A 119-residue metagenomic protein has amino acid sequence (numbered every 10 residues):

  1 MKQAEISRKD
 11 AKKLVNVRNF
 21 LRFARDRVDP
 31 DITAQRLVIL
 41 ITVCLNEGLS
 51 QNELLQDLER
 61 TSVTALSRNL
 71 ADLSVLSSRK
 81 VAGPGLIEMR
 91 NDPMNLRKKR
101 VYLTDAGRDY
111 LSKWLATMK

Functional and structural regions predicted by a protein language model:
M1-A34: N-terminal leader segment of winged-helix/HTH proteins
K2-Q3, F20, A24, R108-K119: Amphipathic alpha-helical dimerization/coiled-coil segments that flank or bridge DNA-binding/regulatory modules
R18-L21, L40, P84, K119: Conserved protein kinase catalytic domain
D26-T61: N-terminal helix-turn-helix DNA-binding core of bacterial DNA-binding proteins
N52-D92, L96: Canonical helix-turn-helix DNA-binding module
P93-L111: Basic, amphipathic "hinge/linker" alpha-helix immediately C-terminal to the N-terminal HTH DNA-binding motif
